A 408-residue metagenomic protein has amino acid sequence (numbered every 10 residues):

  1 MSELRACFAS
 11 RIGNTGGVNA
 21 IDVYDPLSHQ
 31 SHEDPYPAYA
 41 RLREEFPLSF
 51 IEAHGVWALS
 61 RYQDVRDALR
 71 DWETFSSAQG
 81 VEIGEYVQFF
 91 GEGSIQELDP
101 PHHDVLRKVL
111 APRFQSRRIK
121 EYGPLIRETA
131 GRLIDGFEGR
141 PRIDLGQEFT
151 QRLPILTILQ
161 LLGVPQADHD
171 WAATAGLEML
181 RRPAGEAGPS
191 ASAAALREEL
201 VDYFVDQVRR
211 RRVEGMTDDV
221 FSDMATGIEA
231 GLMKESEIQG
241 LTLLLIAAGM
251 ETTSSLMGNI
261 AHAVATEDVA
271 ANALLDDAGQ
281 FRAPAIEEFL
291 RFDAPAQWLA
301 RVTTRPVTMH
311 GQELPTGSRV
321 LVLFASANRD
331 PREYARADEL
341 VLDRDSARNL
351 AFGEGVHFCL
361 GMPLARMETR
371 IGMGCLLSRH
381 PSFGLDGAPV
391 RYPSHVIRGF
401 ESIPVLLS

Functional and structural regions predicted by a protein language model:
S2-S408: Cytochrome P450
